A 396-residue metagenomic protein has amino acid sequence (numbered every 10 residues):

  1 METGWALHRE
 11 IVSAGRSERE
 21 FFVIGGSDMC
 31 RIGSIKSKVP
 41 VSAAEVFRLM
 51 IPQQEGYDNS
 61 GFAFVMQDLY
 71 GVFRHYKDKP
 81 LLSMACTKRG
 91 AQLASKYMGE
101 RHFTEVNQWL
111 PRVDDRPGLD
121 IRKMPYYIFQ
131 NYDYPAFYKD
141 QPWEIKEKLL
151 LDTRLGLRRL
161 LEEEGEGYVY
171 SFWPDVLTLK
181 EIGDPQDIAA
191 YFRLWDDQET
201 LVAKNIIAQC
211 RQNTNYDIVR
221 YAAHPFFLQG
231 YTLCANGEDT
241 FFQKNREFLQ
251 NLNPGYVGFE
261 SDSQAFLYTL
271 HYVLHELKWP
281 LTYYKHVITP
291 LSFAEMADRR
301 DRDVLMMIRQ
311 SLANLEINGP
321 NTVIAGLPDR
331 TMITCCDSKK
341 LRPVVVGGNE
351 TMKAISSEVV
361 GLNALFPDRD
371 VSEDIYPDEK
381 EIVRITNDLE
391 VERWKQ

Functional and structural regions predicted by a protein language model:
H8, G15-Q396: Conserved short alpha-helical segments that host acidic/polar catalytic motifs at enzyme active sites
